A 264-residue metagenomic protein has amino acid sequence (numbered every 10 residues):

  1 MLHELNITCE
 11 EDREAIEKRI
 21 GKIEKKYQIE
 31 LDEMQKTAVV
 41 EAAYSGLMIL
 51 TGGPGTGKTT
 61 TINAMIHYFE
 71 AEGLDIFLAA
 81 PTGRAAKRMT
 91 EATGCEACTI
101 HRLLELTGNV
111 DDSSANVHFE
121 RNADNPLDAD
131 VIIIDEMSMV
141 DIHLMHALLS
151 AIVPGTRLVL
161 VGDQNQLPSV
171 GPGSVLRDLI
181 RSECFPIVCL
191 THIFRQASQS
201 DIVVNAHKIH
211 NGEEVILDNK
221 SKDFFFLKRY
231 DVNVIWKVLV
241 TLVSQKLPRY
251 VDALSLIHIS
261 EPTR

Functional and structural regions predicted by a protein language model:
M1, L5, C9, Q164-S260: Conserved helicase motor core of P-loop NTPases
M1-T37: Pre-P-loop entry segment of helicase/translocase ATPase cores
Y44-M48: Pre-Walker A (Motif I) flank of P-loop NTPase domains
P54: The conserved Walker
G57: Conserved glycine(s) of the Walker
T61, M65: Hydrophobic positions on the alpha1 helix immediately C-terminal to the Walker A/P-loop
D75-A80, R84-S150, H192-I193, I202-V203 (+1 more regions): Conserved P-loop NTPase motor core of helicases/translocases
I134, V161-G162: Hydrophobic residues in beta-strands of the RecA-like P-loop NTPase core, especially within AAA+ ATPase
